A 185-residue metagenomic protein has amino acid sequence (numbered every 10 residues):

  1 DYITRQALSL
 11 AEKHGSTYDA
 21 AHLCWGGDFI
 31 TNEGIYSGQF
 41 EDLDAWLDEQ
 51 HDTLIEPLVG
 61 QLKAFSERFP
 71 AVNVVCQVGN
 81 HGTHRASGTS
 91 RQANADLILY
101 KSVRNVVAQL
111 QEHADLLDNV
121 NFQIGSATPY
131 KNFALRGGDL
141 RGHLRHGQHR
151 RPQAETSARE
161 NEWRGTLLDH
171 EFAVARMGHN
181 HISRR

Functional and structural regions predicted by a protein language model:
D1-R185: Extended recognition/assembly regions associated with phosphoester-bond processing machinery
